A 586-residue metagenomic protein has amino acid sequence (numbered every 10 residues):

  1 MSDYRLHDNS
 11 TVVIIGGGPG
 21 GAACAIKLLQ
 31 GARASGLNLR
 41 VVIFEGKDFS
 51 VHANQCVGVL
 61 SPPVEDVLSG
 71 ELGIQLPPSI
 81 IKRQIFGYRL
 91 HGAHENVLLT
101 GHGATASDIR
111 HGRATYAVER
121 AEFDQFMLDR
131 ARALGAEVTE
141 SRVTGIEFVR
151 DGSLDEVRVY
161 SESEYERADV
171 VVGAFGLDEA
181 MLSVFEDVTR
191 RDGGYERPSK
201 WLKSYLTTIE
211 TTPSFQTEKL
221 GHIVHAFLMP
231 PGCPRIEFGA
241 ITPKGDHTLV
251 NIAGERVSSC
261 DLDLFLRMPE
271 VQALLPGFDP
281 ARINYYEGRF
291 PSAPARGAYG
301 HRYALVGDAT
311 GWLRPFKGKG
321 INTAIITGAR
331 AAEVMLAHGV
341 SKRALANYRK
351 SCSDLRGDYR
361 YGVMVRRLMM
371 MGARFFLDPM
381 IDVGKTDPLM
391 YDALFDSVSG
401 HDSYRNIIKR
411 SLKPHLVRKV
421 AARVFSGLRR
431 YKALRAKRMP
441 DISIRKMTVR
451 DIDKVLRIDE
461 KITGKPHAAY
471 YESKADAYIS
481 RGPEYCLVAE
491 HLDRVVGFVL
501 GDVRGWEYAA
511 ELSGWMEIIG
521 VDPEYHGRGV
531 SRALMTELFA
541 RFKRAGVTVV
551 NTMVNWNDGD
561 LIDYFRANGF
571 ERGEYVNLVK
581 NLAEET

Functional and structural regions predicted by a protein language model:
K27, R130-L275: Predominantly flavin-linked oxidoreductase catalytic cores and closely associated redox partners
L29-N54: Glycine-rich FAD pyrophosphate-binding loop
D48-H94: N-terminal FAD cofactor-binding segment of flavoenzymes
I81, R235, R256-M335, V340-K342 (+1 more regions): FAD/FMN-dependent oxidoreductases across multiple families
L336-K437: C-terminal helical "tail/cap" subdomain of flavin- and related membrane-associated enzymes
V449-R450, R457-E511, E517: Acetyl-CoA-dependent GNAT
V521, G527-A540, A567: Conserved acetyl-CoA-binding loop-helix of GNAT-fold acetyltransferases
F542-V554: Conserved GNAT acetyl-CoA-binding A-motif
